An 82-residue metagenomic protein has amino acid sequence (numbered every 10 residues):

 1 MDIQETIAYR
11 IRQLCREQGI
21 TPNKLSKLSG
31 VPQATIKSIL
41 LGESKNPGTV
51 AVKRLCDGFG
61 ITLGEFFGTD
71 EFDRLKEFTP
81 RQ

Functional and structural regions predicted by a protein language model:
M1-T21: A short, Lys/Arg-rich alpha-helix, primarily the initiator
I11, L25-S26, I36-I39, F66: Conserved hydrophobic/aromatic packing and binding residues within compact polymer-binding modules
C15, L40, A51, F67-D70: DNA major-groove recognition helix of helix-turn-helix
C15, S26, C56: The alpha-helix within a helix-turn-helix
G30-N46: Recognition helix of helix-turn-helix/homeodomain-like DNA-binding domains that insert into the DNA major groove
S38, F67-Q82: Short, charged recognition helix plus adjacent turn of helix-turn-helix-like nucleic-acid-binding domains
E43-D57: Short, basic-rich loop-to-helix N-cap that marks the start of a DNA-contacting helix
